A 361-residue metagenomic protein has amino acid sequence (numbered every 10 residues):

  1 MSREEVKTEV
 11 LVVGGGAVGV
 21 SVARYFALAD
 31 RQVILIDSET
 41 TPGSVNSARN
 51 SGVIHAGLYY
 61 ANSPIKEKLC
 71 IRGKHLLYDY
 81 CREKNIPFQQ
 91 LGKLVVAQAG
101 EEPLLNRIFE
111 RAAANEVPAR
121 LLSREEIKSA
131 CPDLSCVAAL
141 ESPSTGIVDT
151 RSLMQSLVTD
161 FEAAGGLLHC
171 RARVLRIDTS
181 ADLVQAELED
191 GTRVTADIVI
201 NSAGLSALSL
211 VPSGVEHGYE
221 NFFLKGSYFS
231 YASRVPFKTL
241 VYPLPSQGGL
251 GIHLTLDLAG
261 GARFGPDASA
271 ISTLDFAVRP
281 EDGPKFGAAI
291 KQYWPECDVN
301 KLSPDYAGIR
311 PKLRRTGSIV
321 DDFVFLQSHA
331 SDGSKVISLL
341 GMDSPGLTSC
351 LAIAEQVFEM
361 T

Functional and structural regions predicted by a protein language model:
E9-L35: N-terminal Rossmann-like FAD-binding beta1-loop-alpha1 element of flavoenzymes
L11-V13, R193-S206, A354: Short hydrophobic core segments
Y25, I86-F88, I198, S202-S331: Active-site substrate-recognition segment that forms the wall of the catalytic cavity or substrate channel
L28-R49: Glycine-rich FAD pyrophosphate-binding loop
G52-E126, C136, G251-I252: Dinucleotide-binding Rossmann-like beta1-alpha1 core, especially the glycine-rich loop that anchors the ADP
Y59, T145-I147, S246-G249, I337-C350: Glycine-rich phosphate/pyrophosphate-binding beta-alpha loops
A61, I65-R72, V96-L104, E141-T159 (+2 more regions): Short beta-strand to alpha-helix junction loop
L140-I198, L351: Helical element adjacent to the flavin cofactor pocket in flavoenzyme catalytic cores
